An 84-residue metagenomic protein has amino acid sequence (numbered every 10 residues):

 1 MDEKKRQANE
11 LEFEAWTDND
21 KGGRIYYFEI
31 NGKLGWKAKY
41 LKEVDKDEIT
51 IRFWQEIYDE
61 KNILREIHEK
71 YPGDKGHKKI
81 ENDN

Functional and structural regions predicted by a protein language model:
M1-N84: Extended interaction-bearing regions that mediate binding to partners or small molecules
